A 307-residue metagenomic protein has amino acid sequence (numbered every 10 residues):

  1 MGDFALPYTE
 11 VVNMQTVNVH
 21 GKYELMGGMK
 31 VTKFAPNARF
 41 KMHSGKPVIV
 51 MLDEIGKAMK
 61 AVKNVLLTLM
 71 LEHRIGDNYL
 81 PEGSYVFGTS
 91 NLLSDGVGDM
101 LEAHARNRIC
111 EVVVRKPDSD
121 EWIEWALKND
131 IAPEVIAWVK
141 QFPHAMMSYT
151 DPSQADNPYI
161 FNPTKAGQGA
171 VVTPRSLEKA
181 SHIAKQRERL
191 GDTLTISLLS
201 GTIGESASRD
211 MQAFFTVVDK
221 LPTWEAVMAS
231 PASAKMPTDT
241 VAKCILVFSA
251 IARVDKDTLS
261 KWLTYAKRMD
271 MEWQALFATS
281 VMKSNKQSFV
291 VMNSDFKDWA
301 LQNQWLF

Functional and structural regions predicted by a protein language model:
M1-V50, I55-F307: C-terminal regulatory/interaction module of P-loop NTP-utilizing enzymes
